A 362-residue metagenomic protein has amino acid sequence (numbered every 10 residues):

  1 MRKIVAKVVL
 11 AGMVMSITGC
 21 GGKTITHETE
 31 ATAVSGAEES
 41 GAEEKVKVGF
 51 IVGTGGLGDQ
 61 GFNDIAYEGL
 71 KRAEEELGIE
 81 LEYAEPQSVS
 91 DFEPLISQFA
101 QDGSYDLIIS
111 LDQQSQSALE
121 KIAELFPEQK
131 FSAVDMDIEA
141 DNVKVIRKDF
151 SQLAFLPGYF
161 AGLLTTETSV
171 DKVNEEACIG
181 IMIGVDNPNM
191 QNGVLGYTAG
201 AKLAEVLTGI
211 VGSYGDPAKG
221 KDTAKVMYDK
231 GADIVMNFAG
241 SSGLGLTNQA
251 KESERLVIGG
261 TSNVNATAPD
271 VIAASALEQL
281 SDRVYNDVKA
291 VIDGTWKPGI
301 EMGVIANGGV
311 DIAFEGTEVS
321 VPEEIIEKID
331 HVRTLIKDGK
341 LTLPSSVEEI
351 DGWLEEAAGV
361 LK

Functional and structural regions predicted by a protein language model:
M1-V8: Positively charged n-region of N-terminal signal peptides that target proteins for export
S16-G19: C-terminal motif of bacterial Sec signal peptides marking the signal peptidase cleavage site
K23-K362: A residue-level marker of the well-folded mature domains of exported/periplasmic proteins
